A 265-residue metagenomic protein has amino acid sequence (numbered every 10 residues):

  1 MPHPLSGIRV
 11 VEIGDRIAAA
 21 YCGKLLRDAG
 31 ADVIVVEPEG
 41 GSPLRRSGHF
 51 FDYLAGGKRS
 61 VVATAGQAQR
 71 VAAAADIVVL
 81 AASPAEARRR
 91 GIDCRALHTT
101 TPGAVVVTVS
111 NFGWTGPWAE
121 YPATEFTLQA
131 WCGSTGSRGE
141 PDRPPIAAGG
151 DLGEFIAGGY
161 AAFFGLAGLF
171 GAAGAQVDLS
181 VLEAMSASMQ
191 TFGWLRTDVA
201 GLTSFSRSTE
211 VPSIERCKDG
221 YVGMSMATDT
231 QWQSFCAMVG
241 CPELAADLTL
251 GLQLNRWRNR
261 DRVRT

Functional and structural regions predicted by a protein language model:
M1, D52, V177, P212-S213: Residue-level detector of beta-strand structural context in well-folded domains
M1-G171, T197: N-terminal helix-loop segment corresponding to the beta1-alpha1 unit of nucleotide/adenylate-binding folds
R45-S47, F205-S208: Short solvent-exposed loop/turn micro-motifs enriched in small/polar/acidic residues
V61-A63, L179, M224: Hydrophobic residues at beta-strand termini and immediately following loops that shape nucleotide-binding pockets
N111-G113, V181-A187, D219, A227-T230: Glycine-rich beta-alpha junction loops
L166-L202: Substrate-binding/catalytic subdomain of NAD(P)-dependent oxidoreductase enzymes
S206, E210-T265: Aromatic-enriched alpha-helical interface/lid elements that frame and gate functional surfaces
